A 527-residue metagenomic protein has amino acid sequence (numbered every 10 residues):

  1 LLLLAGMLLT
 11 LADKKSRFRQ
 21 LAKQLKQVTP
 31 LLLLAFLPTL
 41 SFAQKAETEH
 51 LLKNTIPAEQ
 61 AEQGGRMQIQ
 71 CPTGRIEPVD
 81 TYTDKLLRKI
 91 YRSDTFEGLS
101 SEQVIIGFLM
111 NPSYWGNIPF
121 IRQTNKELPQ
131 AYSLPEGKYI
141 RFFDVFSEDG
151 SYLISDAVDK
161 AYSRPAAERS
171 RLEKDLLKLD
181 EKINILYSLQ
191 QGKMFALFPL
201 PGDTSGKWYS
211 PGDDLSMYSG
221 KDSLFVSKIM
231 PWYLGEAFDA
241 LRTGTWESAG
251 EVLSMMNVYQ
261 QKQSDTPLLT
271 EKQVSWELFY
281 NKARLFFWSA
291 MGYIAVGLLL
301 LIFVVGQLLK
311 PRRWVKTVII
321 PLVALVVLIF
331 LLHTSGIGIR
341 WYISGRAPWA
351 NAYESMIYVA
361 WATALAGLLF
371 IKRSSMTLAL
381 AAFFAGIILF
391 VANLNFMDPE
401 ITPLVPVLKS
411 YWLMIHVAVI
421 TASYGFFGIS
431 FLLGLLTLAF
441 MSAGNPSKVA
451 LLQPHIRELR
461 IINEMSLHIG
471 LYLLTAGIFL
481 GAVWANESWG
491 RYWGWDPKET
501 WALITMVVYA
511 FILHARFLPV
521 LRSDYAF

Functional and structural regions predicted by a protein language model:
L1, D94, Y209, L215 (+4 more regions): Membrane-interface segments at transmembrane helix junctions and kinks in multi-pass inner-membrane proteins
L2-Q27, E271-G386, F390-N395, P399-T402: Core alpha-helical transmembrane segments of integral membrane proteins
R17-L33, P311-T317, G444-I462: Membrane-interfacial, low-structure loops and terminal tails that flank and connect transmembrane helices in multi-pass
L25-Q44, L389-A392: Internal/C-terminal transmembrane anchor helices
L34-L37, I329-I343, S466-T475: Hydrophobic alpha-helical transmembrane segments of integral membrane proteins
Q44-F279: Soluble extramembrane regions of membrane proteins in the secretory/endomembrane system
I69, M255, Q261-R284, S335-M356 (+3 more regions): Membrane-interface interhelical loops and short amphipathic "cap" helices that link adjacent transmembrane segments
A362-F527: Generic detector of multi-pass transmembrane helix bundles and their immediately adjacent loops in polytopic membrane
